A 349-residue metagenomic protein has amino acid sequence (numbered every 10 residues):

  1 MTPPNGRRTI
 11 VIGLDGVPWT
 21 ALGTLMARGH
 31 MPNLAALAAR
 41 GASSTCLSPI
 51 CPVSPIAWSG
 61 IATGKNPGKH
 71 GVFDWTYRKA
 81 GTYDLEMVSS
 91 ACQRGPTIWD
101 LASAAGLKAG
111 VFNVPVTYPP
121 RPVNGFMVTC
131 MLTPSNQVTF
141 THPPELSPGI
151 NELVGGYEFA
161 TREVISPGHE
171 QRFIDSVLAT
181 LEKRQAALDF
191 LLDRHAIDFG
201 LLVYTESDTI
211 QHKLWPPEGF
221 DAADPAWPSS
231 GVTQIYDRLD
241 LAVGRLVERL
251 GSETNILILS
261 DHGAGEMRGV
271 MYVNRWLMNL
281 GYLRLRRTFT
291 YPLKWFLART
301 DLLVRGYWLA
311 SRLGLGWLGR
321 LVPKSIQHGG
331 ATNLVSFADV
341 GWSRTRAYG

Functional and structural regions predicted by a protein language model:
M1, A36-S48, L280-L303: A short, conserved beta-to-alpha structural element at the edge of catalytic cores that scaffolds binding
N5-I10: Extreme N-terminal starter segment of soluble prokaryotic enzymes
V11, N33, Y236-M278: Metal-dependent active-site segment of extracytoplasmic phospho-/sulfohydrolases and closely related
L22-G60, K65, K108-G110: Short, structured active-site-proximal loop/turn typified by the sulfatase FGly-forming signature C/S-X-P-X-R
M26-G29, F126-T129, P216-D221, V270-G281: Short secondary-structure boundary/capping segments
S43-A62, F112-P122, V203-E206, S260-E266: Short, solvent-exposed turn/loop segments enriched in Gly/Ser/Thr/Pro and often Arg
K65-P225, A298-G349: His/Asp/Glu-rich, glycine-adjacent segments that coordinate divalent cations and/or stabilize oxyanion chemistry on
K213-R249: Extended hydrophobic/aromatic segments used for targeting, binding, or gating
